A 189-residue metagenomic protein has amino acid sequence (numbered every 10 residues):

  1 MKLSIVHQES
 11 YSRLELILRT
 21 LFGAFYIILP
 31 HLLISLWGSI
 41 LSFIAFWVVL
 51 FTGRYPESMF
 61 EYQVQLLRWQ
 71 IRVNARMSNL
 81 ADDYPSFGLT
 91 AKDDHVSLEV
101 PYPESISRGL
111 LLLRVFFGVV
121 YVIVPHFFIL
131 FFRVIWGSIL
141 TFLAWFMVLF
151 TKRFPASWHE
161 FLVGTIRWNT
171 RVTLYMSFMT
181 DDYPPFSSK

Functional and structural regions predicted by a protein language model:
M1-K189: Membrane-proximal intrinsically disordered regions of secretory-pathway and membrane-system proteins
